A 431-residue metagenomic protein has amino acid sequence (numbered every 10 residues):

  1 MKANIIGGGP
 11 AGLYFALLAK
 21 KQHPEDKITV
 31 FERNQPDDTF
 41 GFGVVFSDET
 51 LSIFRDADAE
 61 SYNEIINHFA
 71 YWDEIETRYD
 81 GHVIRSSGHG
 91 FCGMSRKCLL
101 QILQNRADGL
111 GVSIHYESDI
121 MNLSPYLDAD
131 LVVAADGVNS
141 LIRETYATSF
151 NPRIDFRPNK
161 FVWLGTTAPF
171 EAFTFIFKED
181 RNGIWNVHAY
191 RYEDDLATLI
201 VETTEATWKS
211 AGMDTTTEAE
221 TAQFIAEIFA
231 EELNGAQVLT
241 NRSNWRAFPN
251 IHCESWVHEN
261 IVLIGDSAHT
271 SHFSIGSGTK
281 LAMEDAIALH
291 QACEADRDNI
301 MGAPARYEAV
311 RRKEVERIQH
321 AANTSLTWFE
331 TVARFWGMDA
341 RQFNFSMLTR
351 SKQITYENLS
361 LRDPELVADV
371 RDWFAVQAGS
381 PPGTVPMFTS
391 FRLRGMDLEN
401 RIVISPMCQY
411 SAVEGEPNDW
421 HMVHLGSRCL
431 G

Functional and structural regions predicted by a protein language model:
G8-K21, V133-A134, N244-T324, W328: Conserved mid-domain beta->alpha element of the FAD-binding
A11, P36, N139: Conserved Rossmann-like nucleotide-cofactor binding loop
L18-G41: Glycine-rich FAD pyrophosphate-binding loop
K21, Q291-G379: C-terminal helical "tail/cap" subdomain of flavin- and related membrane-associated enzymes
Q35-I53: Conserved N-terminal glycine-rich FAD pyrophosphate-binding loop of Rossmann-like flavoproteins
D48-W163, P364-A375: Conserved N-terminal helical subregion
N105, Y126-F248, H252-C253: Conserved FAD-binding catalytic core of PHBH/FMO-like flavoproteins
D369-G431: Flavin-dependent oxidoreductase catalytic cores
